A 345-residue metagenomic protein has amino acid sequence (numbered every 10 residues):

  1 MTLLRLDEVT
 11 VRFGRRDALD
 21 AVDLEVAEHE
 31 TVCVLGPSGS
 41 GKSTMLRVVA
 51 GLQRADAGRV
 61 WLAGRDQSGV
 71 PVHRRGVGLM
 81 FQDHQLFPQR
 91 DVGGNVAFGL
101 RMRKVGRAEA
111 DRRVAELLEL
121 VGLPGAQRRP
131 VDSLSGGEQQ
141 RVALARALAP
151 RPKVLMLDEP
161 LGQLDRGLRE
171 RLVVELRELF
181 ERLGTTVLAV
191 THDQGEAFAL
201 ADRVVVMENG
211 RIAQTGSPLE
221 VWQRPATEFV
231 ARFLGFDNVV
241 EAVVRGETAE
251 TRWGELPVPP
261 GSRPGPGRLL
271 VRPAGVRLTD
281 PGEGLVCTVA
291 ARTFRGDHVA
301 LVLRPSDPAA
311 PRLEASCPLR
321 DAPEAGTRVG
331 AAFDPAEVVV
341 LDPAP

Functional and structural regions predicted by a protein language model:
T31, G76-G78, L86-T227: ABC ATPase nucleotide-binding domains
L35-P37: The feature captures the beta-strand-to-loop junction immediately N-terminal to the Walker
S43-L46, V142: ABC ATPase nucleotide-binding domain helices that frame the ATP-binding cleft
A50: Helix-to-loop junction immediately C-terminal to a conserved catalytic motif
G58-D66: Conserved ABC transporter NBD signature motif
D237, E247-P345: Non-catalytic connector elements of ABC transporters
